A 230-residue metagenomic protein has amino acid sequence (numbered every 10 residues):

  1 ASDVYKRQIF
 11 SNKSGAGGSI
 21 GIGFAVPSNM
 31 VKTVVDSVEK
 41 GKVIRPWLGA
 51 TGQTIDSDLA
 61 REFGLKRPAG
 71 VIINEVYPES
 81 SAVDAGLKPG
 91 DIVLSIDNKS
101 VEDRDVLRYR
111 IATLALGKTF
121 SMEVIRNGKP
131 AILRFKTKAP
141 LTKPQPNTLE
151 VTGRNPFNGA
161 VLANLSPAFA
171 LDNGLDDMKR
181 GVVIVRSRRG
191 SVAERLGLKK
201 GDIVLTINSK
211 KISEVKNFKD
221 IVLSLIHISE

Functional and structural regions predicted by a protein language model:
A1-Y5, H227-E230: Short, small-residue-biased leader/transition segments that mark boundaries at the very start of proteins
S2-A16, A25, N29-S37, S95: Active-site-proximal beta-strands of protease catalytic cores
S14-S19, A60: A short acidic, helix-capping loop that chelates divalent metal ions and anchors anionic groups
G21-A25, S100: Hydrophobic alpha-helical scaffolding
T33-E230: C-terminal recognition in membrane/secretory proteostasis and scaffolding
